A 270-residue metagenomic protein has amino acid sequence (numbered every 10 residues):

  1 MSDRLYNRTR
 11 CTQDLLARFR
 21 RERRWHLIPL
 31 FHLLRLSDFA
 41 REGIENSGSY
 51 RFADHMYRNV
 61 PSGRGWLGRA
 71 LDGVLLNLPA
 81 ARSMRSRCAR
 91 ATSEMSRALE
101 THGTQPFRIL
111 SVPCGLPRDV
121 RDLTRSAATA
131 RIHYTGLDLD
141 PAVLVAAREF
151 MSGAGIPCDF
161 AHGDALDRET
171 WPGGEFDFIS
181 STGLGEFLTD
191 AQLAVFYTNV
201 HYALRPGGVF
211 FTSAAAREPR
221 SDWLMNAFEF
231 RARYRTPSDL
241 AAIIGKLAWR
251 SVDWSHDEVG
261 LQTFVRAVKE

Functional and structural regions predicted by a protein language model:
S2-R24, L34, A53-N59, A70-L99 (+7 more regions): Class I (Rossmann-like) S-adenosyl-L-methionine-dependent methyltransferase catalytic domain, capturing the SAM-binding
D14, A40-G63: Short, amphipathic alpha-helical segments
W25-S49: Long, Lys/Arg- and hydrophobic-enriched amphipathic alpha-helices
R64-R69: Active-site-adjacent bridging/hinge elements
T170-I179: A short acidic, Gly/Pro-enriched loop at the edge of an enzyme's catalytic core that lines a small-molecule cofactor
S181-L184: A short beta-strand submotif of the Rossmann-like class I SAM-dependent methyltransferase core that lines
L188-T189, L204-P206: Helix-to-beta-strand junctions that scaffold the AdoMet/dcAdoMet cofactor pocket in Class I SAM-dependent enzymes
